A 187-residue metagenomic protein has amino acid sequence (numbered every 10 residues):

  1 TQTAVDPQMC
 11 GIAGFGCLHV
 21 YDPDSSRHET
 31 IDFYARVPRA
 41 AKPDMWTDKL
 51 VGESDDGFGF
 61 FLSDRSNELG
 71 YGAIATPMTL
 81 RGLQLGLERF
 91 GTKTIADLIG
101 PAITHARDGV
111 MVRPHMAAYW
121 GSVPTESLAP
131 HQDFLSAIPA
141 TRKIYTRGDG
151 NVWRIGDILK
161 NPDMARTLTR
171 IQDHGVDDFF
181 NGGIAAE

Functional and structural regions predicted by a protein language model:
Q2-N181, A185-E187: Noncatalytic scaffold domains of N-terminal-nucleophile
